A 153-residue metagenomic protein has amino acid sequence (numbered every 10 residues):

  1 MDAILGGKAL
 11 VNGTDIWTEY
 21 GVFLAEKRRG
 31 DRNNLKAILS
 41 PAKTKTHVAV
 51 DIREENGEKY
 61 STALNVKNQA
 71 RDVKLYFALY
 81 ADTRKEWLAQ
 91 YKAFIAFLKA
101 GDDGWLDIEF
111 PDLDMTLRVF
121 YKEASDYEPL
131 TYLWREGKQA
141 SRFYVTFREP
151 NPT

Functional and structural regions predicted by a protein language model:
M1-T153: Extracellular/virion structural assembly segments
